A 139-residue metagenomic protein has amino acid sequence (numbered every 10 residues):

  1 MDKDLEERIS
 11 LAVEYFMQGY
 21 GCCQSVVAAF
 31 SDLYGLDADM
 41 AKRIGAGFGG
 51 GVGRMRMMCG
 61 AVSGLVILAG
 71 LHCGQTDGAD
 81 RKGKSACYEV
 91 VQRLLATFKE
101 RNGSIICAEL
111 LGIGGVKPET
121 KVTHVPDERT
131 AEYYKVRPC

Functional and structural regions predicted by a protein language model:
M1-K3, F30-G47, T120-T123: Acidic-glycine-rich active-site phosphate/pyrophosphate-binding loop
M1-M17: Polybasic, low-complexity association/targeting segments
A12, V26, I44-G49: Short alpha-helical scaffolding segments that buttress acidic/His motifs in well-ordered protein cores
Y20, F48-I67: Glycine/serine-rich anion-binding loops at beta->alpha junctions that coordinate negatively charged ligand groups
Y20-A38, G112-K117: An acidic intrinsically disordered interaction segment
Y34-R43, A69-R93: Phosphate-handling active-site elements
C87-C139: C-terminal binding/interaction regions
